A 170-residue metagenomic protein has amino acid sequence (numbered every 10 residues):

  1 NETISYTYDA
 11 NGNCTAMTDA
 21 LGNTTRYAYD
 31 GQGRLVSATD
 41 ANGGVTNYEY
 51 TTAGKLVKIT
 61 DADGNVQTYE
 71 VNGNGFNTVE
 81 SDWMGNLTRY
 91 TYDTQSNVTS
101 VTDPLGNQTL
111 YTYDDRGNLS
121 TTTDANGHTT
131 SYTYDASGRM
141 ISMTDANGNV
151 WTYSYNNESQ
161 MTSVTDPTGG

Functional and structural regions predicted by a protein language model:
N1-G170: Extended charged/polar low-complexity repeat regions
